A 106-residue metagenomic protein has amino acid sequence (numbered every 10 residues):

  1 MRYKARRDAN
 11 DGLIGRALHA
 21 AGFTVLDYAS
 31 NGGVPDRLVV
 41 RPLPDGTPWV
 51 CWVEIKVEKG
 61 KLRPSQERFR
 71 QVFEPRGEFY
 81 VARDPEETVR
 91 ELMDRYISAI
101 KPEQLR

Functional and structural regions predicted by a protein language model:
M1-R106: Catalytic phosphate/metal-binding cores of nucleic-acid and nucleotide-processing enzymes, i.e., regions that mediate
